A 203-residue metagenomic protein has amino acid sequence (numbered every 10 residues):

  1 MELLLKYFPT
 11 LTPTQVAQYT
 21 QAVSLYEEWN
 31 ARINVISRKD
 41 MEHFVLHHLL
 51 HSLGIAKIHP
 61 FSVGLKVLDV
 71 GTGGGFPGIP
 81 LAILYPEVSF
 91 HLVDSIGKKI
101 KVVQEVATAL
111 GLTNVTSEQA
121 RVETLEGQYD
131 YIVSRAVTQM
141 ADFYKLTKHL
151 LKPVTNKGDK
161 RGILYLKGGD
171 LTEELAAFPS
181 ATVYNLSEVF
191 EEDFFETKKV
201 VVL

Functional and structural regions predicted by a protein language model:
M1-R38: N-terminal auxiliary segments of SAM/dcSAM-dependent transferases
E28, R32, V45-V63: Conserved alpha-helix/loop element of class I SAM-dependent methyltransferases that forms part of the SAM/SAH-binding
N30, V106-A107, L151: Conserved hydrophobic residues forming the short capping helix/wall of the S-adenosyl-L-methionine
L53-S134, Y144: Conserved SAM/SAH cofactor-binding pocket of Class I
A120, T147, L166-G169: Non-DNA-binding regulatory cores of transcription-related proteins, predominantly C-terminal effector-binding
M140-L150: A short, conserved alpha-helix within the catalytic core of class I
T155-L171: Conserved beta-strand signature within the Rossmann-like core of class I S-adenosyl-L-methionine
G169-L203: Active-site capping/gating segments
